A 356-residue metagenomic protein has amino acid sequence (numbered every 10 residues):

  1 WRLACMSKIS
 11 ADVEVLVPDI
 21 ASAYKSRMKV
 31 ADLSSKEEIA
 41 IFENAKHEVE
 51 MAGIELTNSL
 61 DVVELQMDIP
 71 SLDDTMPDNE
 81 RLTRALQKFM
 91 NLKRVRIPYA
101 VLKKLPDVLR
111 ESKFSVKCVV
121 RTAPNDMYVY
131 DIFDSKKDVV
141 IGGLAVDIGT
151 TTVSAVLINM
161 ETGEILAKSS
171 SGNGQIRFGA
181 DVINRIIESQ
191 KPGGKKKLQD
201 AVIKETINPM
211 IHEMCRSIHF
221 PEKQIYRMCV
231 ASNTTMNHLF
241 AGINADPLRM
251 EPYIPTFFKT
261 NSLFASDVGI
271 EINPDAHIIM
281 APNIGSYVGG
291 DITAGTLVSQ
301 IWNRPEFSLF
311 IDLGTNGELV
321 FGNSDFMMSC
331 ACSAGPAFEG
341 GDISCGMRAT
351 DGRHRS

Functional and structural regions predicted by a protein language model:
W1, I186, K191-K195, N233 (+1 more regions): Short, structured coil/loop segments at alpha-helix boundaries
R2-A145, T150, T162, Q199 (+5 more regions): Nucleotide/phosphate-binding catalytic cleft detector across ATP-hydrolyzing and phosphate-transferring enzymes
M28, E38-A40, S189-K191, S262-F264 (+2 more regions): Short, intrinsically disordered/low-complexity patches at protein termini and at juxtamembrane boundaries
V146-T150, A155-I183, P247-T260, A294 (+1 more regions): Glycine-rich phosphate-binding loop of actin/hexokinase-like ATP-binding domains
G174-S217, D342-I343, G352-S356: N-terminal phosphate-binding loop and adjacent alpha-helix
